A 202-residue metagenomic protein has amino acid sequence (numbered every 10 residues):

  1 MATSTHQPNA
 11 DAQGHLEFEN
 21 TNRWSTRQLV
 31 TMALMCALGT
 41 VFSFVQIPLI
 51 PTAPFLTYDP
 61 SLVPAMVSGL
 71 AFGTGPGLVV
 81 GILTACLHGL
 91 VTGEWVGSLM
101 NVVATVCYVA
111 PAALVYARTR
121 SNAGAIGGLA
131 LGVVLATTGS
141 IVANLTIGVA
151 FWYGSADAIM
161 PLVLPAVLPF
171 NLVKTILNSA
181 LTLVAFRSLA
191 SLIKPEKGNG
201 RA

Functional and structural regions predicted by a protein language model:
A2-V67, G75-P76: Hydrophobic transmembrane alpha-helices
N20-W24, A117-I126: Membrane-interface helix-boundary motifs at transmembrane edges
L29-A33, V63, V67, G75-I82 (+4 more regions): Hydrophobic alpha-helical transmembrane segments
C36-T40, A85, T105, V133 (+1 more regions): Residue-level recognition of pore/gate-forming positions within transmembrane alpha-helices of multi-pass
F42-T57, I82-A117, Y153: Interfacial aromatic-anchored transmembrane helix boundaries in multi-pass membrane proteins
I47-F55, E94-L99, R120-A202: Membrane-embedded alpha-helical hairpins and interfacial helices in multi-pass inner-membrane proteins
L62, M66, V102-V109, S179 (+1 more regions): Alpha-helical transmembrane segments of multi-pass membrane proteins
G69-L70, Y116: Helix-capping/transition residues at the boundaries of transmembrane alpha-helices and the short helical linkers
